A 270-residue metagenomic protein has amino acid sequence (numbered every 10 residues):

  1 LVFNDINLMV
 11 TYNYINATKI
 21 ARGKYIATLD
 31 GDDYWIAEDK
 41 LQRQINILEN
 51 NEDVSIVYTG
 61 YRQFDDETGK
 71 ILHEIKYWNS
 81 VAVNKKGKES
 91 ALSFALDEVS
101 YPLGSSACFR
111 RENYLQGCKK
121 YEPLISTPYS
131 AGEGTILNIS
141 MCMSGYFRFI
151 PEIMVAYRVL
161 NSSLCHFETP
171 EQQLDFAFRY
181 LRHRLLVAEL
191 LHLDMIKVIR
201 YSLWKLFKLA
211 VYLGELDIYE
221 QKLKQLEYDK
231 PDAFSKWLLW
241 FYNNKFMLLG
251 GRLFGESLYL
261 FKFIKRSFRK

Functional and structural regions predicted by a protein language model:
N4-A21, R43: Glycine-rich, basic loop-to-helix element that forms the pyrophosphate-binding segment of sugar-nucleotide handling
K19, Y77-P170: Conserved nucleotide-sugar donor-binding catalytic segment
I26: Short aromatic/hydrophobic "clamp" motif used to bind/position activated sugar donors
D30-Y34, G60: The conserved acidic donor/metal-binding loop of glycosyltransferases
D39-H73: Conserved donor NDP-sugar-binding/catalytic core segment of glycosyltransferases
E89-S90, Y129-S130, I153-N161, H166-D194 (+1 more regions): Catalytic core of nucleotide-sugar-dependent glycosyltransferases
K197-L209: Amphipathic alpha-helical repeat scaffolds of TPR domains
F207-K270: Membrane-interface aromatic/basic loop that binds lipid-linked glycans or pyrophosphate carriers, typified by
